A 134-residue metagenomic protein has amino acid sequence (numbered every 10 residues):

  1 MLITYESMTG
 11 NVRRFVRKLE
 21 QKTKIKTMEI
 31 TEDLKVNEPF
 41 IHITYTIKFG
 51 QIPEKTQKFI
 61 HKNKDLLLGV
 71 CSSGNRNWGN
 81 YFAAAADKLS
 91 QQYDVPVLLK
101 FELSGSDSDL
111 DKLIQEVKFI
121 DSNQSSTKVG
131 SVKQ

Functional and structural regions predicted by a protein language model:
M1-K55: N-terminal beta1-alpha1-beta2 submodule of the flavodoxin-like/Rossmannoid cofactor-binding fold
E38-Q134: FMN-binding flavodoxin-like domain, especially the glycine-rich phosphate-binding loop
